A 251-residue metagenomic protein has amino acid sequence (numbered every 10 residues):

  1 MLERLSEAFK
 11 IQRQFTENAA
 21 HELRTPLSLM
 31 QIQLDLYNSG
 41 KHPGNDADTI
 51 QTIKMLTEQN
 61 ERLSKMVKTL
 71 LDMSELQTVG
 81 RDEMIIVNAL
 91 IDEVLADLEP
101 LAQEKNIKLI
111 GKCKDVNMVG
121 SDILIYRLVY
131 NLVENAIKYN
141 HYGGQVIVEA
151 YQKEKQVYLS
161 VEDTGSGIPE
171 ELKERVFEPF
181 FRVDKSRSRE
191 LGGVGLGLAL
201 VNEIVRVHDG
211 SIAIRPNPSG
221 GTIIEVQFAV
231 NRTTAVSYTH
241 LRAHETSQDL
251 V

Functional and structural regions predicted by a protein language model:
M55-L63: Short alpha-helical segment of the dimerization/phosphotransfer core of two-component systems
L101-I110, V116: Short conserved segments within the C-terminal catalytic ATPase subdomain
A136-I137: Short helix-loop "hinge" at the ATP-lid/N-box region of the Bergerat-fold HATPase_c
G143-K155: Short beta-strand/loop element within the Bergerat-fold HATPase_c
I168-R182: Short conserved segment of the HATPase_c
T239-T246: Conserved small/polar residues in nucleotide/adenosyl-binding loops
